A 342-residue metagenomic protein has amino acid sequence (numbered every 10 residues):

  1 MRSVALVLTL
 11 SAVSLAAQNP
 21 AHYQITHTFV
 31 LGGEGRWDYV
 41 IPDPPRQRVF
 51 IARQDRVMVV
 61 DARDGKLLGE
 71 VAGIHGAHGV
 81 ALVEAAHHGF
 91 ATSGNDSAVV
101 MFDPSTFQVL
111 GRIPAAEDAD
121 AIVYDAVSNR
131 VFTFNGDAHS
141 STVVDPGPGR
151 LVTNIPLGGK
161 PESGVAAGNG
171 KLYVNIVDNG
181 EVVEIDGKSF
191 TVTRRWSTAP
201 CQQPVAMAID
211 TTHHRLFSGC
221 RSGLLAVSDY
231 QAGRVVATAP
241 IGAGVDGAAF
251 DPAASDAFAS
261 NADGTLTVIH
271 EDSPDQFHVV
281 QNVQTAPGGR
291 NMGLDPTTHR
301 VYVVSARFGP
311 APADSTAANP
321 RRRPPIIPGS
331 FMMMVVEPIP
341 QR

Functional and structural regions predicted by a protein language model:
R2-S14: Bacterial N-terminal signal peptides
A16-R342: Predominantly soluble domains enriched in secretory-pathway, periplasmic, or organellar proteins
